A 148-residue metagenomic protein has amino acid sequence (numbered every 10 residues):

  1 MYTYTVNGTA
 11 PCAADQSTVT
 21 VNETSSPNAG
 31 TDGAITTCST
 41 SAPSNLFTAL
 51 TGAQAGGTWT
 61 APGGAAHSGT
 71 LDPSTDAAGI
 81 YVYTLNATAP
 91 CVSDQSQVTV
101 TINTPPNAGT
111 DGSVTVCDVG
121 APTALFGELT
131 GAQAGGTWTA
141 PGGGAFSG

Functional and structural regions predicted by a protein language model:
M1-G148: Proline- and Ser/Thr-rich low-complexity, intrinsically disordered segments
